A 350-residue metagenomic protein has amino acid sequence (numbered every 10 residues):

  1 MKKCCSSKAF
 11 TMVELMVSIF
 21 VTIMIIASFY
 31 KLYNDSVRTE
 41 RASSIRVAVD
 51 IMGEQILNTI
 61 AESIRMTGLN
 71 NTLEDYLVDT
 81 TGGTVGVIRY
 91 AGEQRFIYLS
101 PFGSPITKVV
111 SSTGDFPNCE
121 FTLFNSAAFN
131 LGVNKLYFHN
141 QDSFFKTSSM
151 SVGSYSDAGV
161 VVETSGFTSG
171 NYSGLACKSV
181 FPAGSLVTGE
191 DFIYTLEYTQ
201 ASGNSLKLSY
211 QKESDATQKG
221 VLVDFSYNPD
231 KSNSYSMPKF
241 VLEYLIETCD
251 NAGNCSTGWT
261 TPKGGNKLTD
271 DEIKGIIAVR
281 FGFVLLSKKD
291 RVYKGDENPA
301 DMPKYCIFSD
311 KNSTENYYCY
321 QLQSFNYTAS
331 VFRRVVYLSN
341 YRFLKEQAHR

Functional and structural regions predicted by a protein language model:
M1-C5: N-terminal secretory signal peptides that target proteins for export/translocation
K8-A61, R65, Q347-H349: Aliphatic-rich helix starts adjacent to a transmembrane/signal segment
D35-T39, Q55-D79, G103, D142-S148 (+3 more regions): Alpha-helix exit/C-cap motif
A42, R46, I64-R95, C255 (+1 more regions): Short, glycine/small-hydrophobic-rich surface segments
L77, G86, F102, L186-D191 (+2 more regions): Short linear sequence signals and composition-biased patches located at protein termini or domain-edge surfaces
G82-F181: Autoprocessing Asn-cyclization modules and mimics
G92-I97, S205-K207, A278-V279: Short, hydrophobic/aromatic-rich segments at coil-to-beta transitions
G166-T195, T199, G203, Y210: Cys-His-centered catalytic/binding microenvironment captured across papain-like cysteine peptidases and homologous
